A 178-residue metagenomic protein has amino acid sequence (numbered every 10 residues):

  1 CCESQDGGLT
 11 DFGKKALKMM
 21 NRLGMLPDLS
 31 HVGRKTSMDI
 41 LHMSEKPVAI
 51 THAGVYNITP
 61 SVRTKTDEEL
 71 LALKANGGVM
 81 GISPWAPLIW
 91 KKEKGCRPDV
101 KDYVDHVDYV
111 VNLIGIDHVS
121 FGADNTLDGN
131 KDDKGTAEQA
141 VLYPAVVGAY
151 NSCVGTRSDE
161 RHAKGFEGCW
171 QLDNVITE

Functional and structural regions predicted by a protein language model:
C1-D28, V32-A49, V62-G78, K101-D117: Histidine/acidic residue-rich metal-binding segments in metalloenzymes
Q5-D6, K92-C96, R161-F166: Second-shell loop/turn segments in exported
M25, S30-S37, A53-Y56, W85-P87 (+1 more regions): Active-site beta-loop-alpha junctions enriched in small/polar residues
L41-P47, P98-N112, K134-G148, G168-L172: Short, electropositive alpha-helical surface patch
N57-P60, L88-K91, G129-K131: Short acidic/glycine-rich loop or secondary-structure boundary segments that cap or lie
K65, S83-G122, T126-L127: Active-site capping/gating regions of soluble enzymes
S83-P84, I114-E138, P144-T156, R161-G168: Short acidic/histidine-rich active-site segments
N174-E178: Short, intrinsically disordered, charge-balanced linker/junction segments flanking boundaries in proteins
